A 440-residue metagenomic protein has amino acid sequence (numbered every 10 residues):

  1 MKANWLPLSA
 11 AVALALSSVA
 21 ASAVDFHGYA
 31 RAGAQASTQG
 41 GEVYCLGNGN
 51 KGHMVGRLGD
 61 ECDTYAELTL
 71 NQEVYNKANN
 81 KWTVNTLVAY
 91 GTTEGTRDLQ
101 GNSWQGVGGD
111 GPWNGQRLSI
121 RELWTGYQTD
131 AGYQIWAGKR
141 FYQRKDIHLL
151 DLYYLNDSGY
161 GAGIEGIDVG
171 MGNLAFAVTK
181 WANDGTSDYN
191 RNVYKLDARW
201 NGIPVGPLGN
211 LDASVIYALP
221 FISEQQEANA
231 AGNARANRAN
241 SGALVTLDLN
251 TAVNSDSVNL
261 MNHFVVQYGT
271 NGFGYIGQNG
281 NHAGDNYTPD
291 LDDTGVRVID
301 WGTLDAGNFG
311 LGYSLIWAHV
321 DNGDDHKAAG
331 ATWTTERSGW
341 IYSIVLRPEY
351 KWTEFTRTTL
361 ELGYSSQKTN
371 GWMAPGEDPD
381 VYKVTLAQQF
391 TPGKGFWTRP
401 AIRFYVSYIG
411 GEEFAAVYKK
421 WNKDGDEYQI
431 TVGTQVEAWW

Functional and structural regions predicted by a protein language model:
M1-H27: Cleavable N-terminal export/targeting peptides
L14-V19, L68-A78, G126-A131, E165-G170 (+9 more regions): Outer-membrane beta-barrel proteins
D25-Y29, G33, G59-T186, N190-S214 (+3 more regions): Outer membrane beta-barrel
A32-T38, V74, V88-E94, K139-Q143 (+10 more regions): Transmembrane beta-strands of outer-membrane beta-barrel pores
G33, D424-W440: Outer-membrane beta-barrel "beta-signal"
A36-D63, D110-G111, D184, W421: Surface-exposed strand-loop-strand hairpins of Gram-negative outer-membrane beta-barrel proteins
N48-V55, W104-G109, K145, N229-N233 (+4 more regions): Extracytoplasmic loops and strand-loop junctions of Gram-negative outer membrane beta-barrel proteins
P207-P220, A228-M373, D378-L386, F390 (+1 more regions): Detector for outer-membrane/organellar transmembrane beta-barrel domains, recognizing the amphipathic beta-strand
